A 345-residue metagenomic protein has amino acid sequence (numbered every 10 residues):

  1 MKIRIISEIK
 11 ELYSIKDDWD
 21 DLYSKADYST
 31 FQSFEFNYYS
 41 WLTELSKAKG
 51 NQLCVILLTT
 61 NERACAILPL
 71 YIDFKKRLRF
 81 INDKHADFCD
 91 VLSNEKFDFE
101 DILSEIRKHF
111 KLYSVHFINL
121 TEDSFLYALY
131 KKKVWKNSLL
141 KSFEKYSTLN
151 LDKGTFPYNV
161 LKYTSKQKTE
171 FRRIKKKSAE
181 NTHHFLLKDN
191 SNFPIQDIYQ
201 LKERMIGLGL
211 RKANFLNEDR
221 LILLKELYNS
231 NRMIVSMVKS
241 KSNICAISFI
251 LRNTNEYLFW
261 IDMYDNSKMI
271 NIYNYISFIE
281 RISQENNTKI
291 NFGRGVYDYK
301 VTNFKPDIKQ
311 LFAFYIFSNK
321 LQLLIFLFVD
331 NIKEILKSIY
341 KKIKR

Functional and structural regions predicted by a protein language model:
M1, D87-C89, H183: Short amphipathic alpha-helical segments
I3-N61, C65-L78, L120-E144, G154-N266: A conserved beta-strand-loop-helix scaffold within acyl/acetyltransferase catalytic domains
I5, I9, Y130-N159, I234 (+1 more regions): Active-site/acyl-donor-binding loops of N-acyltransferases
D83-F110: A gly/proline- and charged-residue-enriched helix-loop-helix capping module
F97, D101-R107, R211-F326: Aromatic (often tryptophan-rich) hydrophobic motifs at membrane interfaces
L112-L120: Divalent metal-dependent hydrolysis catalytic cores, especially in the metallo-beta-lactamase
N119-E122, R294-V296: Short, well-ordered beta-to-alpha junction loops that form the rim of enzyme active sites and present histidine/acidic
